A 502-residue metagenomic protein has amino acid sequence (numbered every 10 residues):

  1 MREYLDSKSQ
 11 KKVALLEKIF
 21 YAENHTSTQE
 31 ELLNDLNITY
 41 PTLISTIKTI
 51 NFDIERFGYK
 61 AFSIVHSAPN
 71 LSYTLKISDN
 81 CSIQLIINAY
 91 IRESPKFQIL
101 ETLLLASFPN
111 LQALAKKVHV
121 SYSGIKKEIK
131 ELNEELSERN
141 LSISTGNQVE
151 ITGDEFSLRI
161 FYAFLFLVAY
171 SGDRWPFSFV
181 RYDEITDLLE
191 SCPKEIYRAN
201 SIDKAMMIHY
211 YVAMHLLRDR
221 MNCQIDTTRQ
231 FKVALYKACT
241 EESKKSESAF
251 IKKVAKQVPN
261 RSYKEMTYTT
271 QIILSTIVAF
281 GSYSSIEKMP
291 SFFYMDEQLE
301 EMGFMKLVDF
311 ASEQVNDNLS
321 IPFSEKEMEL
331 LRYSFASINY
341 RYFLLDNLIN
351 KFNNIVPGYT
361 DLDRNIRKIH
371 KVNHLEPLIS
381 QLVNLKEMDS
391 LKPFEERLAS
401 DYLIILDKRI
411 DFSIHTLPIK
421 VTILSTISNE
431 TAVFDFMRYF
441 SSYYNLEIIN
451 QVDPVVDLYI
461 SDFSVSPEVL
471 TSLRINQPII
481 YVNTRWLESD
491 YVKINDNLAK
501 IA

Functional and structural regions predicted by a protein language model:
M1-A502: A cross-family "folded-core" feature that marks the main globular domain of proteins
